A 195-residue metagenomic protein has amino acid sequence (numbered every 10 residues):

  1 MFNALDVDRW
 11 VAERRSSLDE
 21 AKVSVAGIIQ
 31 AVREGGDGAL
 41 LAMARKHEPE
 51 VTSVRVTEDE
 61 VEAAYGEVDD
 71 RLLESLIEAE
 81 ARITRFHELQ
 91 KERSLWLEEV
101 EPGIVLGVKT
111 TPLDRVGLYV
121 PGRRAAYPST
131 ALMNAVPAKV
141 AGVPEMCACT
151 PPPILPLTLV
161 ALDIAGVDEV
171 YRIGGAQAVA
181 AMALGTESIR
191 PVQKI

Functional and structural regions predicted by a protein language model:
M1-D114: N-terminal Rossmann-like NAD(P)+-binding subdomain of aldehyde/semialdehyde dehydrogenases
M1-D8, L159-V170: Active-site-proximal helix-loop elements at catalytic-domain edges
V23, T111-D114, A141, A165 (+1 more regions): Structured loop/turn residues at beta-strand edges in well-structured enzyme cores
A26, L41, E80, T84 (+4 more regions): Predominant activation on well-ordered alpha-helical scaffold segments within soluble catalytic domains
G36, P144, D168: Short acidic/polar active-site loop segments enriched in Thr and Asp
R82, F86-R93, Y119-G122, A141 (+2 more regions): Mid-sequence acidic-hydrophobic segments that form the walls of catalytic/ligand-binding cavities or oligomerization
L97-A161: Conserved small-residue-rich beta-alpha loop and adjacent elements that most often cradle the phosphate/pyrophosphate
G166-I195: Conserved NAD(P)+-binding/catalytic subdomain of aldehyde/semialdehyde dehydrogenases
